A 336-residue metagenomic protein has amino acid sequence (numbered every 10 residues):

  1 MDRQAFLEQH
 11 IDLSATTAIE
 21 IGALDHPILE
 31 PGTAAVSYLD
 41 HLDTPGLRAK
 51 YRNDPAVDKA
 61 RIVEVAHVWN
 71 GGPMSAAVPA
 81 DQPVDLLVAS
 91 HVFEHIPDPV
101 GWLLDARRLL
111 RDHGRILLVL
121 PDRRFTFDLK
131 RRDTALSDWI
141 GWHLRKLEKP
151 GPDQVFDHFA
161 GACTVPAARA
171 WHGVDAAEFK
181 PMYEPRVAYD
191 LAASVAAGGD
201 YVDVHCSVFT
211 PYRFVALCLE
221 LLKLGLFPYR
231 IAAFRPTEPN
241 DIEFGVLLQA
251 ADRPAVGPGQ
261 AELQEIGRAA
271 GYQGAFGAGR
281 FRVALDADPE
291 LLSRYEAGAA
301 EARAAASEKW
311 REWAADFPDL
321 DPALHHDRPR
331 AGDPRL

Functional and structural regions predicted by a protein language model:
M1-I19, R48, R52-N53, A106 (+4 more regions): Non-catalytic N-terminal targeting/anchoring module and adjacent flexible stem/linker that precedes the structured
R3-E8, L24, G72-A76, L103-L104: A generic local structural motif
L13-A77: Class I SAM-dependent methyltransferase SAM/SAH-binding core
V57-G71, G101, D105, R115-F276: S-adenosyl-L-methionine-dependent methyltransferase catalytic module, highlighting the catalytic core
V78-Q82: Glycine-rich phosphate-binding loop signature in dinucleotide/nucleotide-binding domains
L87-V88: Hydrophobic beta-strand segment of the Class I
V92-F93, L120: Hydrophobic adenine-recognition pocket in adenosine-nucleotide-binding enzymes
I96-P97, L110-R111: Helix-to-beta-strand junctions that scaffold the AdoMet/dcAdoMet cofactor pocket in Class I SAM-dependent enzymes
